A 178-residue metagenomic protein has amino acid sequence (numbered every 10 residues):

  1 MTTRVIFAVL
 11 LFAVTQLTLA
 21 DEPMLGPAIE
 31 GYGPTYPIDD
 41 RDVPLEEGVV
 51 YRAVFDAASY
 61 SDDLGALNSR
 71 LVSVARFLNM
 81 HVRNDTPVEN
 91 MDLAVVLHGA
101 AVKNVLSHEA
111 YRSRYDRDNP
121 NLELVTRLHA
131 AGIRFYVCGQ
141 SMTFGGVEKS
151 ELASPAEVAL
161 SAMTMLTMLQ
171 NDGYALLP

Functional and structural regions predicted by a protein language model:
M1-F7: Bacterial N-terminal signal peptides that target proteins for export
V14-T15: N-terminal signal peptide c-region/cleavage motif recognized by signal peptidases
D21-G31, Y111-R112, R117-P178: A cross-taxonomic marker for long C-terminal extensions/tails that follow the last structured domain
E46-L64, V105-E109: Acidic/histidine-rich, surface-exposed loop or edge segments in extracytoplasmic proteins
S61-V72, Y115, N119: Soluble non-cytosolic domains of exported or imported proteins
L67-T86: Histidine-anchored nucleotide/phosphate-binding helix
P87-L106: Acidic helix-start/capping segments at beta-turn-to-alpha-helix junctions
